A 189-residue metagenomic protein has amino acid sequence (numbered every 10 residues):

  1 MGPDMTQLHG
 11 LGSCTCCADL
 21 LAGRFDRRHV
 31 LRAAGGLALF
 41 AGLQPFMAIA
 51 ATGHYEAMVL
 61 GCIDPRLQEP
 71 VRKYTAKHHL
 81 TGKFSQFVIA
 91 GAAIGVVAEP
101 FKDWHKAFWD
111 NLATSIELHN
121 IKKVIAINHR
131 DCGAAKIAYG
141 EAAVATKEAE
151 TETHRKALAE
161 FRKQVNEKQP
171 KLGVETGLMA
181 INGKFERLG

Functional and structural regions predicted by a protein language model:
M1-F25: N-terminal secretory signal peptides
A22-H29, L39-G53: N-terminal twin-arginine translocation
A33-A38, A51-H105, M179-F185: Short, conserved "active-site rim" segments that organize catalytic pockets and cofactor/ligand binding
I49-G53, H78-H79, E117, E167-Q169: Solvent-exposed alpha-helices and their adjacent loops that cap or buttress functional pockets in soluble metabolic
G82-E150: Short HxH-centered metal-ligating active-site micro-motif
L118-I121, F161-V174: A structural motif corresponding to the C-terminal end of an alpha-helix and its immediate exit/capping segment
A134-I137, K184-L188: Short active-site-adjacent structural elements
E152-R162: Short, flexible loop segments at boundaries between secondary-structure elements
